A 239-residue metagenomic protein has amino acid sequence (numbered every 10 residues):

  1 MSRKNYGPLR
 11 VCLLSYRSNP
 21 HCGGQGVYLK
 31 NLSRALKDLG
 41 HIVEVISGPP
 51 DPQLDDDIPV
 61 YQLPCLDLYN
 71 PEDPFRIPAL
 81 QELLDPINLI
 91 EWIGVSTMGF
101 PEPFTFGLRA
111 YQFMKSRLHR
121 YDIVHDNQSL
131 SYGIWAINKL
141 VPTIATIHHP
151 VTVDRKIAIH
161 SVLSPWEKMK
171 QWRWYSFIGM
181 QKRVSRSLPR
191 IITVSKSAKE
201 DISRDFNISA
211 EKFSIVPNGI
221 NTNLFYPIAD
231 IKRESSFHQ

Functional and structural regions predicted by a protein language model:
M1-D67, R117: N-terminal subdomain of nucleotide-sugar transferases
M1-L9, P227-Q239: Nucleotide-sugar donor-binding and catalytic loop/hinge architecture of NDP-sugar-dependent glycosyltransferases
S2-P8, I46-R109: A conserved catalytic-core segment of Leloir-type glycosyltransferases
H41, E200-K212, I220-S235: Acidic anion/phosphate-binding donor-loop and adjacent secondary structure in glycosyltransferase catalytic cores
P49, S197, G219: Carbohydrate-associated surface elements
D73-M98, N138-K182: Acceptor-binding helix/loop patch of EC 2.4 sugar-transfer enzymes, predominantly nucleotide-sugar-dependent
S96-S116, I123-K156: An aromatic- and histidine-rich active-site surface loop
Y111-K115, K168-T193: Membrane-proximal helix-turn-helix segments that form the acceptor-binding/catalytic region of lipid-linked
